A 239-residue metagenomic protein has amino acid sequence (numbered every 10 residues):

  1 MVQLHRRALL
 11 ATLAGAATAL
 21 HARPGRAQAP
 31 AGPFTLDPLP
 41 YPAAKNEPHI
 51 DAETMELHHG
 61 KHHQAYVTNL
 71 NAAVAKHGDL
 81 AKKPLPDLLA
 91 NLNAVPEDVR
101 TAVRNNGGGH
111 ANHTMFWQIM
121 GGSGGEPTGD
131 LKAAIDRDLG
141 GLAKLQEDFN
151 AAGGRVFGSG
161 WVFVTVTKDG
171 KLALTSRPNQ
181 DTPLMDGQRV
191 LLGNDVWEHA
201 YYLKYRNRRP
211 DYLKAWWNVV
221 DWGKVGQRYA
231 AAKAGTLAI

Functional and structural regions predicted by a protein language model:
M1-A16: N-terminal secretory signal peptides and thylakoid transit peptides that target proteins across membranes
H21-I50: C-terminal segment of N-terminal export signals and the immediately downstream linker at the start of the mature
P48-H62, P86-A111, D186-L191, D195: Alpha-helical scaffold segments that form or flank carboxylate-/histidine-based iron centers
H59-L70, V103-W117, D138, L142 (+3 more regions): Alpha-helical transition-metal enzyme core signature, strongest for iron centers
V67-P84, V95-L131: Conserved alpha-helical segments that form or flank metal/cofactor-binding pockets of metalloenzymes
L131-T165: Cyclophilin-type peptidyl-prolyl cis-trans isomerase
A151-R208, K214-G223: An amphipathic alpha-helical core segment
D211-I239: N-terminal targeting pre-sequences for secretion and organelle import
